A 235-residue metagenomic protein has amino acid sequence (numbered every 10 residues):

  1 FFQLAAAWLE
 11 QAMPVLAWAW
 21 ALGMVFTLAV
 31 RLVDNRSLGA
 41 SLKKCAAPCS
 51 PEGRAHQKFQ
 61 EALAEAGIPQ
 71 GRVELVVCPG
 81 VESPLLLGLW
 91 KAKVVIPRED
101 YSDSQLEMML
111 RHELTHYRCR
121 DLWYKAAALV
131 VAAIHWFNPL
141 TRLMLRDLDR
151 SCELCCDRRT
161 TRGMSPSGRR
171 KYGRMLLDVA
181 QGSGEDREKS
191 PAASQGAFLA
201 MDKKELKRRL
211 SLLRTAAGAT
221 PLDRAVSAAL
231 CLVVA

Functional and structural regions predicted by a protein language model:
F1-A235: Hydrophobic topogenic segments
